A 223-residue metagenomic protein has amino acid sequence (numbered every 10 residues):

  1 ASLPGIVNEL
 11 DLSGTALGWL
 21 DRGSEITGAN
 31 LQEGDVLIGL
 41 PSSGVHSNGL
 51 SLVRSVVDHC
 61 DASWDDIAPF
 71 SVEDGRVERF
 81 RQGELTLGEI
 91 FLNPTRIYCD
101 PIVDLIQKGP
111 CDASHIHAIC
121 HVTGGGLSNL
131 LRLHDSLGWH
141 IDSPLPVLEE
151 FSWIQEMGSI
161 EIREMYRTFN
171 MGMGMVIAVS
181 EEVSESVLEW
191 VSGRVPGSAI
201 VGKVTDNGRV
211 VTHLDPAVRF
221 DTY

Functional and structural regions predicted by a protein language model:
A1-V53, K203, L214-D215: Glycine-rich anion-binding loops of enzyme active sites
G5-L10, F80-Y223: Glycine-/charge-enriched secondary-structure boundary and capping motifs
S24-T27, A62-D65, H140-I141: Phosphate-handling active-site elements
I26, L31, V57, R132-L133 (+1 more regions): Ubiquitous "structural anchor" signal
E33-I90: Acidic, glycine-rich loop-and-beta core segments that form the ion-binding/anion-interacting portion of active sites
